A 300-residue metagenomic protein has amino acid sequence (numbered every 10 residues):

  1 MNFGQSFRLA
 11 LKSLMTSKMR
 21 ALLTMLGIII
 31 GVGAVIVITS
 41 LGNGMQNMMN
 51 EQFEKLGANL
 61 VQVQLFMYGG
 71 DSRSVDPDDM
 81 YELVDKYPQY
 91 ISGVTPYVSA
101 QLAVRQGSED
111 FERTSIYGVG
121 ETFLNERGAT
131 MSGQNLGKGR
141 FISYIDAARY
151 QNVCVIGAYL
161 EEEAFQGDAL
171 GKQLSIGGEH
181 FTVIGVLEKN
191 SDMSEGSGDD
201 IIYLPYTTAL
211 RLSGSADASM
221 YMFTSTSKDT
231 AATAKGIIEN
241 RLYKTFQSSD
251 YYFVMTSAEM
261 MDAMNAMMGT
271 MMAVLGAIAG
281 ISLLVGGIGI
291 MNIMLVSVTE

Functional and structural regions predicted by a protein language model:
M1-F3: ABC-family P-loop ATPase nucleotide-binding domain
S6-M15, D79-V84: A short amphipathic helical element positioned immediately N-terminal to and/or at the very start of a transmembrane
S17, M45, V63, L83 (+9 more regions): Generic structural signal for small/hydrophobic residues in well-ordered secondary structure, especially within
S17-M45, M264-E300: Hydrophobic alpha-helical transmembrane segments of multi-pass inner-membrane transport and secretion
I29, Q62, V153, M220-M222: Short aromatic/hydrophobic contact patches that present stacked aromatics for nucleic-acid/ligand binding
G42-S115, T122-N125, Y144-I145, E162 (+5 more regions): Hydrophobic, regular-secondary-structure patches
R73-D76, D85-Y90, Q166-D168, S175-H180 (+1 more regions): Mechanotransmission and gating elements of multispan inner-membrane complexes involved in transport and envelope
Y97-V98, E109-L212, A216, T233: Hydrophobic secondary-structure segments that place a key small or acidic residue at a functional site
